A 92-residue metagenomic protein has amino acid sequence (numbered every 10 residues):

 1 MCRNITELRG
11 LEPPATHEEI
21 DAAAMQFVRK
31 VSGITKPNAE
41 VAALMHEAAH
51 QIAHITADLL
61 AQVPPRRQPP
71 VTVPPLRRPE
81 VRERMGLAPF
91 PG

Functional and structural regions predicted by a protein language model:
M1-G92: A charge-rich, low-complexity, intrinsically flexible signal that marks solvent-exposed coils, linkers, repeats
